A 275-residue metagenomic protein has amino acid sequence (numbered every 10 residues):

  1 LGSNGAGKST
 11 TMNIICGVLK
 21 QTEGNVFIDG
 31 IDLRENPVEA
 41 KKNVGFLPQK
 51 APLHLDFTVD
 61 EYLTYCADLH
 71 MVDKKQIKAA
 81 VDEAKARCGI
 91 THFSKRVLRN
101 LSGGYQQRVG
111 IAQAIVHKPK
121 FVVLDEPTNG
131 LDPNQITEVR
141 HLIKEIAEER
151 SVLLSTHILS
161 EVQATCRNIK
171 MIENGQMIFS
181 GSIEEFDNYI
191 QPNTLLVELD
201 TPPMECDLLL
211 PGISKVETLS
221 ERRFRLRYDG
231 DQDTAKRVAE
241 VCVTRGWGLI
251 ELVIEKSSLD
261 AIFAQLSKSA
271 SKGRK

Functional and structural regions predicted by a protein language model:
L1-E173, F179: ABC transporter nucleotide-binding domains
G2, K215-T218, I254: Hydrophobic/anchoring residues in structured secondary elements
E35, H54, S160, P203 (+2 more regions): Short alpha-helical
V59, I183, K256-L259: Structural motif detector for alpha-helix initiation sites
V59, Q76-I77, D200-P202, T234: Residue-level preference for nonpolar/small residues embedded in alpha-helices
Y65, E83, C206, E240 (+1 more regions): Surface-exposed charge patches
E138-D229: ABC transporter nucleotide-binding domain
G230-K275: C-terminal coupling/interaction segments
